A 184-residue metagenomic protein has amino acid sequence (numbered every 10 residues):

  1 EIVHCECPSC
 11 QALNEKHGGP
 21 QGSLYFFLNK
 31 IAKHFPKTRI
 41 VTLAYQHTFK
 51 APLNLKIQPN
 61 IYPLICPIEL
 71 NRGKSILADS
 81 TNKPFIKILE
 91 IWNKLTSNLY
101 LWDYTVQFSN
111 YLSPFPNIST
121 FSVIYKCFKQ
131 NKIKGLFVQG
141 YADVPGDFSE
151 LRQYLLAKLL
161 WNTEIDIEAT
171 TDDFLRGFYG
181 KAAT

Functional and structural regions predicted by a protein language model:
E1-E168: Catalytic-core regions of glycoside hydrolase
L159-T184: Charged, amphipathic alpha-helical linkers/stalks
